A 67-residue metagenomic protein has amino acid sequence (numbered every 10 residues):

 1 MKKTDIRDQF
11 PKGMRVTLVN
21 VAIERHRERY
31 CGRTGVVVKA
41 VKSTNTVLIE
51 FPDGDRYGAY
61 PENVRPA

Functional and structural regions predicted by a protein language model:
K2-R7, P11-A67: Basic/aromatic-rich interaction segments and small domains that mediate binding to polyanionic partners
